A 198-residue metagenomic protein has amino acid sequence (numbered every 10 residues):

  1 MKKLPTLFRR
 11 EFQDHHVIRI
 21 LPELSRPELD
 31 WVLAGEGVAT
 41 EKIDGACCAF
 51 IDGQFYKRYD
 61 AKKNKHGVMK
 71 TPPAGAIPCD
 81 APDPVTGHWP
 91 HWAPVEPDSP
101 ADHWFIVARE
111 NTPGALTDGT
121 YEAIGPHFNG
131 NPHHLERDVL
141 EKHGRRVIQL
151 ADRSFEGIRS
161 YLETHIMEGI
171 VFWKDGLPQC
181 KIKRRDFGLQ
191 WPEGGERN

Functional and structural regions predicted by a protein language model:
M1-N198: Core nucleotide-handling region used for phosphoryl-transfer chemistry
